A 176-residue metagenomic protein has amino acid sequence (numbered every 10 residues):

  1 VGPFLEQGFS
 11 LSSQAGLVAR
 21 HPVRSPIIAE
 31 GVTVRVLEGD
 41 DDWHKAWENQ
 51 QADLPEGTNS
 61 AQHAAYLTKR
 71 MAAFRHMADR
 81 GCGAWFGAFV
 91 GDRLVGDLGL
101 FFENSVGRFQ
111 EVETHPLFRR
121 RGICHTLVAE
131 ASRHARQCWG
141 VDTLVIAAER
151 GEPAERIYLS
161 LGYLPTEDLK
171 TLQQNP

Functional and structural regions predicted by a protein language model:
V1-H44, P55, K170-Q174: Acyl-donor-binding surface of acyltransferase catalytic domains
V1-L11, R121, H125, R150-D168: Conserved active-site alpha-helix within GNAT-family acetyltransferase domains
S13, L94-G96, E167: A structural microfeature
S25-A72, G87, R108: Short amphipathic alpha-helix that is part of the acyltransferase structural core
A65-E113: A conserved beta-strand-loop-helix scaffold within acyl/acetyltransferase catalytic domains
E111-P116, R120-Q137, S160: Conserved acetyl-CoA-binding loop-helix of GNAT-fold acetyltransferases
P116, V145-E155, L172-P176: Conserved beta-strand-loop-alpha-helix junction that forms the acyl-donor binding cleft
A135-E149: Conserved GNAT acetyl-CoA-binding A-motif
